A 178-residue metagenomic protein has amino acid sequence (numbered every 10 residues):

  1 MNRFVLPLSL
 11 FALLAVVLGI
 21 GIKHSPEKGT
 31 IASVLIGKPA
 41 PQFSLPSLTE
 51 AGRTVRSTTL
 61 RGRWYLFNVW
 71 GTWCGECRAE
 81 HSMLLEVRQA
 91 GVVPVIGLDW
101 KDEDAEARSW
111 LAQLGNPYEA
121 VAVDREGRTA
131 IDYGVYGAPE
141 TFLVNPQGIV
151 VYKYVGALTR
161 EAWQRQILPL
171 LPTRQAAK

Functional and structural regions predicted by a protein language model:
M1-P46, K178: N-terminal targeting signals for export/organelle localization
R3-F4, A112-P117, D124-K178: Thiol/disulfide oxidoreductase modules built on the thioredoxin-like
S25-P26, P46-G52, V121-D124: Short gly/ser/thr-rich secondary-structure transition/capping motifs
P41, Y65, A138-E140: Short loop/turn microsegments at loop-to-beta-strand junctions
F43-L66: A short beta-strand-turn-helix
L66-F67, V95: Hydrophobic beta-strand anchors of alpha/beta hydrolase catalytic cores
N68-C74, W100: Aromatic-flanked redox-active Cys/Sec active sites in thiol-based oxidoreductases, especially the WC-centered
R78-G115, R125-I131: Structural microenvironment flanking redox-active thiols in thiol-disulfide oxidoreductases
